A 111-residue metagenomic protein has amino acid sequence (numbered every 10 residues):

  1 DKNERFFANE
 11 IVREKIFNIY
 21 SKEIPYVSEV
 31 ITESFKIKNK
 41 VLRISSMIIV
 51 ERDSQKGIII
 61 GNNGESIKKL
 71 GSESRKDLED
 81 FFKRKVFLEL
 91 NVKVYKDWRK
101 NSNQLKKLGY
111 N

Functional and structural regions predicted by a protein language model:
D1-N111: C-terminal-of-GTPase-core extension/linker across diverse P-loop GTPases
